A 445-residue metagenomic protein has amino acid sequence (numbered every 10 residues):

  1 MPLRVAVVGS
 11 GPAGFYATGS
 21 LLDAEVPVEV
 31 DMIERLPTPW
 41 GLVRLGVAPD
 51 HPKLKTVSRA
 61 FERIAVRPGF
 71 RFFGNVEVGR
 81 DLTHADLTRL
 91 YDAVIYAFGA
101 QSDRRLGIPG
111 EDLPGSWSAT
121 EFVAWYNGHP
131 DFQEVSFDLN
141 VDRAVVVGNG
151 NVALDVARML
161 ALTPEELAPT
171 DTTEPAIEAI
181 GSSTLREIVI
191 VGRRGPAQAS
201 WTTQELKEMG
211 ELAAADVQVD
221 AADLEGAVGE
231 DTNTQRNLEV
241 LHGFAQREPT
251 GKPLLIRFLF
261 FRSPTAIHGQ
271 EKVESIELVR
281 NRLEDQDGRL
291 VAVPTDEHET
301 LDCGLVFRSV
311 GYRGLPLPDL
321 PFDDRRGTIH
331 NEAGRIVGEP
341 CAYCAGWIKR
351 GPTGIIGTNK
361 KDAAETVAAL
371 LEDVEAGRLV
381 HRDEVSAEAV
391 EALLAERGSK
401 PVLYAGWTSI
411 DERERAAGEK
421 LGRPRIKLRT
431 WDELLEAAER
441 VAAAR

Functional and structural regions predicted by a protein language model:
P2-G11, N140-V147: Beta1/beta-strand and adjacent pyrophosphate-binding region of the FAD-binding site in flavoprotein oxidoreductases
V5-V26, V156-L160: N-terminal Rossmann-like FAD-binding beta1-loop-alpha1 element of flavoenzymes
V26-P39, L167: Glycine-rich FAD pyrophosphate-binding loop
M32, L154, R158-E299, L370 (+3 more regions): Dinucleotide-binding/catalytic capping subdomain of oxidoreductase cores
P37-A93, L238-P253, R257: N-terminal Rossmann-like dinucleotide/flavin-binding domain of flavoprotein oxidoreductases that bind FAD/FMN
D103-S182, G327-R335: Glycine-rich dinucleotide-binding loop and its adjacent helix/turn
G115-Q133, I267, K272, E284-R350: FAD-site-proximal beta/loop scaffold in flavoenzymes
V337-R445: C-terminal, flexible cofactor-proximal segment of oxidoreductases
